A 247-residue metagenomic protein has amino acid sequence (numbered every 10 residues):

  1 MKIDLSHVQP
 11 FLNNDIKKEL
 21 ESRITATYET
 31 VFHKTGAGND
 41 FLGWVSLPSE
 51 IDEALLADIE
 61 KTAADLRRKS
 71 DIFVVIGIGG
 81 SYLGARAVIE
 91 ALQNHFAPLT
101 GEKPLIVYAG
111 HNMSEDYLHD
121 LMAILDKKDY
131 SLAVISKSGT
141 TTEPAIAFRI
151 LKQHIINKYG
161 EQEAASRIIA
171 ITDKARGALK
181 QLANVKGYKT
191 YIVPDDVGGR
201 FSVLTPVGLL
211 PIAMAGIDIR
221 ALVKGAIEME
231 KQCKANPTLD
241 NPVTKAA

Functional and structural regions predicted by a protein language model:
M1-R67: Extended, charge-enriched "interface" segments that sit outside catalytic cores
A64-N236: Glycine-rich phosphate-binding loops that contact phosphosugars or nucleotide phosphates
T238-A247: C-terminal and late-domain segments of enzyme folds
